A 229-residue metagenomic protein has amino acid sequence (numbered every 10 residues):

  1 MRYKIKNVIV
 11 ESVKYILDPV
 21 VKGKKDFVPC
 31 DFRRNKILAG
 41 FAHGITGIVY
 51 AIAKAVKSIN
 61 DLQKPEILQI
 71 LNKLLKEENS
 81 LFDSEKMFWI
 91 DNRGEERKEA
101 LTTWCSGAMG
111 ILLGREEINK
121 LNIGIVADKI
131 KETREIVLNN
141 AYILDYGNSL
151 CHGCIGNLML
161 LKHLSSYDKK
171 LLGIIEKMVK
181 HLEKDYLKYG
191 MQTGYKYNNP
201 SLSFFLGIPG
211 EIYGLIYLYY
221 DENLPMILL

Functional and structural regions predicted by a protein language model:
M1, I37-K54, E99-E117, N148-H163 (+1 more regions): Well-ordered alpha-helical segments within folded domains of soluble proteins
M1-I59: Solenoidal tandem-repeat scaffolds enriched in leucines and small polar residues
M1-K4, S58-P65, L121-I125, S166-K170: Short coil/turn connectors between adjacent alpha-helices in alpha-solenoid helical repeat scaffolds
N7-V28, L68-F88, I125-D145, G173-M191: Long, well-ordered core segments of solenoidal/helical folds
D31-K36, N92-E99, N140-D145, Y195-N198: Active-site-adjacent structural elements in folded domains
T46-T103, A108, G114: Acidic, glycine-rich loop-and-beta core segments that form the ion-binding/anion-interacting portion of active sites
K54, S58, E117-L121, I125 (+6 more regions): Terminal, non-catalytic domain-edge segments
L138-H152, L161-I174: Intrinsically disordered, low-complexity segments enriched in Gly and acidic/Ser/Thr residues that form flexible
